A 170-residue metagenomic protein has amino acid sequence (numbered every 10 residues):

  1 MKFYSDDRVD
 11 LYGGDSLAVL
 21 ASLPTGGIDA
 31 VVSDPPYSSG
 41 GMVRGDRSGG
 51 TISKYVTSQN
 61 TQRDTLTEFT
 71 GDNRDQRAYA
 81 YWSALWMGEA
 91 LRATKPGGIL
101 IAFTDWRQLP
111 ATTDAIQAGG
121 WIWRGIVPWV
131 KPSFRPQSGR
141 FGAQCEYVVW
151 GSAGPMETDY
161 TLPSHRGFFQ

Functional and structural regions predicted by a protein language model:
M1-Q170: Core catalytic lobe of class I
